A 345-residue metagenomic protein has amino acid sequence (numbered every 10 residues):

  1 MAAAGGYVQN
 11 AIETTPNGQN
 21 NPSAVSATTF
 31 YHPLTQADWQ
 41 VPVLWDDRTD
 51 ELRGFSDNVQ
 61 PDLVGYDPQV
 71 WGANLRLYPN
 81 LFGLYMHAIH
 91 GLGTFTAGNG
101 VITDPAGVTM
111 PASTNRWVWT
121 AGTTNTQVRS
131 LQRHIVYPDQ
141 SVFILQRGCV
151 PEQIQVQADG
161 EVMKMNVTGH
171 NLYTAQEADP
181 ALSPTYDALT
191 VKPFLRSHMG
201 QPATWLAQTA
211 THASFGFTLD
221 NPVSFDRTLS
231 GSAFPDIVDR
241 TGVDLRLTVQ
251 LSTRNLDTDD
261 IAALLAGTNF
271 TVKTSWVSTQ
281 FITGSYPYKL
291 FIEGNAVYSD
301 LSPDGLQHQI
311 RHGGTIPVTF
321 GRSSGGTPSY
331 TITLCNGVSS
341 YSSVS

Functional and structural regions predicted by a protein language model:
M1-S345: Signature of extracytoplasmic/envelope-associated structural regions
